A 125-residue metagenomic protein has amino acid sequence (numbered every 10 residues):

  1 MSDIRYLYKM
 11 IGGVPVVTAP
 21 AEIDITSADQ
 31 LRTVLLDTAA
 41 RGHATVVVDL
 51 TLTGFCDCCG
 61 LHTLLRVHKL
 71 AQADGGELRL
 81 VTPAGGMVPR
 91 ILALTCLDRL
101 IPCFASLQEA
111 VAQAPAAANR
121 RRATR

Functional and structural regions predicted by a protein language model:
S2-T33, L52: STAS-typified acidic loop motif
I11-G12, T51, P83, Q108: Conserved catalytic submotifs in the C-terminal HATPase_c
I25-L100: Amphipathic alpha-helical interaction surfaces in cytosolic regulatory modules
Q30, S106-E109: Residue-level recognition of oxygen-bearing side chains
L100-S106: Short acidic-hydrophobic, aromatic-tinged amphipathic segments that line or gate anion-handling sites
Q108-R125: Short, charged, intrinsically disordered terminal tails
